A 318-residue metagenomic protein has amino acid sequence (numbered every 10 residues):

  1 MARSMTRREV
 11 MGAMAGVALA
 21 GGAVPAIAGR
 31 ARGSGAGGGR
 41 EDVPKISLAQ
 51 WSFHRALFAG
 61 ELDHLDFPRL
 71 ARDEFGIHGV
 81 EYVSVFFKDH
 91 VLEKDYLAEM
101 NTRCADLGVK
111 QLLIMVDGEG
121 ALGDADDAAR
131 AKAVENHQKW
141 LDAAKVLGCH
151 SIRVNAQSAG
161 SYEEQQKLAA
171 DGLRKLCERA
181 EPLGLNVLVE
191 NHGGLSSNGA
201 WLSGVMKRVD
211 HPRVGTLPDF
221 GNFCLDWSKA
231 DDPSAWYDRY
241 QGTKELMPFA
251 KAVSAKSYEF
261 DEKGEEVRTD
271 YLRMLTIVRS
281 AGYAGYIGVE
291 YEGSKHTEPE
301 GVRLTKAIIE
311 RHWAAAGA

Functional and structural regions predicted by a protein language model:
M1-A18: N-terminal secretory signal peptides and thylakoid transit peptides that target proteins across membranes
P25-W51: C-terminal segment of N-terminal export signals and the immediately downstream linker at the start of the mature
W51-L62, G118, A128, L225-D232: Acidic/histidine-rich helix-loop elements that form or flank divalent-metal/phosphate-binding sites at the catalytic
F58-R72, A131-D142, A235-T243: Short, acidic/polar
D73-R174, E181-N186, P212, N222 (+5 more regions): Structural motif corresponding to the early beta-alpha repeats
G79-V80, A170-T276: Acidic/histidine-rich catalytic cores of soluble enzymes
A252-A255, G285-E292: Conserved active-site loop/cleft motifs that coordinate metal ions or position small ligands
P299-W313: C-terminal helical cap(s) of enzyme catalytic domains, especially alpha/beta-barrels
